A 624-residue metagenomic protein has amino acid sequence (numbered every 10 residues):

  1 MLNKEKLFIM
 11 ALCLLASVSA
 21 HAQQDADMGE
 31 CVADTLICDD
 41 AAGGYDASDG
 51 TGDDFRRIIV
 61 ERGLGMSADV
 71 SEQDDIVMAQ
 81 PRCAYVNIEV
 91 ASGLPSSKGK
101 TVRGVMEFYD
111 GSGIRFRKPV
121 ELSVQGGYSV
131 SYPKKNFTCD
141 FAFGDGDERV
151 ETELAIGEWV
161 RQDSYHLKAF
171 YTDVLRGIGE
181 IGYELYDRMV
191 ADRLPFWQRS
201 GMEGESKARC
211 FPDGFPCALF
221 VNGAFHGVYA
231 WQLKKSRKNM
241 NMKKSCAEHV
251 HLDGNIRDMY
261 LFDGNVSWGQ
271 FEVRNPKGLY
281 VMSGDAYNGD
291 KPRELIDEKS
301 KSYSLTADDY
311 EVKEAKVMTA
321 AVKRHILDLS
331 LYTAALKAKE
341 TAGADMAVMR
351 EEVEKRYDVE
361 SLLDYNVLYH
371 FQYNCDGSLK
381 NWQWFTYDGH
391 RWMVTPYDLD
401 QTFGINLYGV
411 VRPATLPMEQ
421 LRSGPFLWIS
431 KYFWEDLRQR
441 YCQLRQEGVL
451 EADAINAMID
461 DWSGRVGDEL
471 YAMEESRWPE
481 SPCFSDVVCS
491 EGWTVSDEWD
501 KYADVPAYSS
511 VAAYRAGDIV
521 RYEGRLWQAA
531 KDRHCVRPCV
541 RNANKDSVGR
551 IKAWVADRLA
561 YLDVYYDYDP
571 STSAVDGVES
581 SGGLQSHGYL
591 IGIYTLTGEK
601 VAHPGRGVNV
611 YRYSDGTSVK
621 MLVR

Functional and structural regions predicted by a protein language model:
M1-F8: Bacterial N-terminal signal peptides that target proteins for export
I9-S17: Bacterial N-terminal signal peptides
Q24-E184: Conserved NTP-binding catalytic cores of kinases and kinase-like/nucleotidyltransferase enzymes across multiple kinase
D27-Y45, D53-D54, Y132-P133, I296-A503 (+1 more regions): Middle-to-C-terminal accessory/interaction subdomains
F143-E148, T152-T172, R176, D187-R193 (+2 more regions): Internal "kinase-insert"/substrate-recognition segments embedded within catalytic cores of ATP-dependent enzymes
V495-R550: Tryptophan-rich substrate-binding surfaces of secreted polymer-degrading and adhesive proteins
D567-K600: Residue-level detector of functionally pivotal "anchor" positions at catalytic/ligand-binding pockets or at interdomain
V610-R624: C-terminal tail/sorting-segment detector
